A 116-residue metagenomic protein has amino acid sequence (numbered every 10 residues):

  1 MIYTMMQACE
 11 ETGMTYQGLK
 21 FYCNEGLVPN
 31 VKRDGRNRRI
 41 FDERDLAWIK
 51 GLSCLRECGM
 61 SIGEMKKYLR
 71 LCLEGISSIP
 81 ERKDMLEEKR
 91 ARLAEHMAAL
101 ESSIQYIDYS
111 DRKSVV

Functional and structural regions predicted by a protein language model:
M1-K66: Basic helix-turn-helix/winged-helix DNA-binding cores and closely related short helical interaction motifs
K66-E88, R92: Short, charged recognition helix plus adjacent turn of helix-turn-helix-like nucleic-acid-binding domains
L86-L100, I104-I107: Amphipathic alpha-helical coiled-coil segments
V115-V116: Conserved small/polar residues in nucleotide/adenosyl-binding loops
